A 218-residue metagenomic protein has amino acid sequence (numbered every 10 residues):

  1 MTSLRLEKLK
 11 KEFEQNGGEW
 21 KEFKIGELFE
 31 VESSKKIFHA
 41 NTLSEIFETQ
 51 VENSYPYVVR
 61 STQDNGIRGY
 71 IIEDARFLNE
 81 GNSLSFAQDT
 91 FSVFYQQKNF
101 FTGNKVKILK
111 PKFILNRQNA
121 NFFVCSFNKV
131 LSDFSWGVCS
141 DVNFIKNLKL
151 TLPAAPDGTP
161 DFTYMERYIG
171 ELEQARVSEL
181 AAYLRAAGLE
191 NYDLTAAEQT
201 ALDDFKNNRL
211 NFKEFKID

Functional and structural regions predicted by a protein language model:
M1-S44, E48-D64, A155-D218: Non-catalytic DNA-recognition/assembly elements of restriction-modification systems
G26-K149, K216-D218: DNA target-recognition domains and sequence-specific DNA-contacting regions of bacterial/archaeal
T151-P153: A short, hydrophobic, proline-anchored segment that marks a local hinge/packing element in signaling and regulatory
